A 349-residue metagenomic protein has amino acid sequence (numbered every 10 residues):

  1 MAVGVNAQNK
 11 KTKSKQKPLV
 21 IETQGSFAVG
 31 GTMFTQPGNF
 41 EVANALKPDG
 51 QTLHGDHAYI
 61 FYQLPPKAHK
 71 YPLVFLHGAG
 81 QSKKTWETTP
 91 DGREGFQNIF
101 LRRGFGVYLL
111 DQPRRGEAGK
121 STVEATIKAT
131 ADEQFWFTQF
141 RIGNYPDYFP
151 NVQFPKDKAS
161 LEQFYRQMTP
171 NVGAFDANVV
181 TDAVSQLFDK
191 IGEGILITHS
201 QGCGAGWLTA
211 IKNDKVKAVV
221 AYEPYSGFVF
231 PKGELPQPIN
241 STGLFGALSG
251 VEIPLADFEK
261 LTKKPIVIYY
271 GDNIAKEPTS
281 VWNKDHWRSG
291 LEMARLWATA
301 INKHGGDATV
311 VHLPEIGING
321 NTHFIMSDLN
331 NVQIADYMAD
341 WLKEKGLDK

Functional and structural regions predicted by a protein language model:
K10-A68: N-terminal cap/lid segment of alpha/beta-hydrolase-fold proteins
K70-G78: Short beta-strand element of the alpha/beta-hydrolase
H77-S82, W86-T89: Active-site glycine-rich loops that stabilize anionic/oxyanionic intermediates across multiple enzyme folds
R93-G119: Conserved alpha/beta-hydrolase
F149, G173-I195: Conserved acidic catalytic loop of the alpha/beta-hydrolase fold
I197-G206: Gly/Ala-rich beta-loop-alpha elbow adjacent to hydrolase catalytic centers
P224-H304, T309-V311: The feature captures the conserved acid-bearing segment of alpha/beta-hydrolase catalytic domains
G320, F324-K349: Catalytic active-site module of serine/aspartate enzymes centered on a nucleophile-bearing elbow/loop
